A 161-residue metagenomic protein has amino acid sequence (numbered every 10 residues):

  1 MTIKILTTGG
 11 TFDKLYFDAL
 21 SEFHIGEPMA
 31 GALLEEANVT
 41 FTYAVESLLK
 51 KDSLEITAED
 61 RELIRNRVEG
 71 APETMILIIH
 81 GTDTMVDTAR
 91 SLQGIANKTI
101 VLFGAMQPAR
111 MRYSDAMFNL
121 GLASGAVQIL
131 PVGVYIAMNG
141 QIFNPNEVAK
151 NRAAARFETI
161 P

Functional and structural regions predicted by a protein language model:
M1-P161: Active-site histidine-anchored catalytic micro-motif
